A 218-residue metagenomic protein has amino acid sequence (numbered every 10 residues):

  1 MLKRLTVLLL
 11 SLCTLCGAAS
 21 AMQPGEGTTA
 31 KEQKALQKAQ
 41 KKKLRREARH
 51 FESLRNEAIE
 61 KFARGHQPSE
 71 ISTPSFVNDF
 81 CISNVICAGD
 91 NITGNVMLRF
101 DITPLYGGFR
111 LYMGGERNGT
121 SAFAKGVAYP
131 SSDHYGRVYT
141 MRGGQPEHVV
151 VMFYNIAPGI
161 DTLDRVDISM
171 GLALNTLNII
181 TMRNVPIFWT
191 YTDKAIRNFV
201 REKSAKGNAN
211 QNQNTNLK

Functional and structural regions predicted by a protein language model:
M1-T6: Bacterial N-terminal signal peptides that target proteins for export
L8-L15: Bacterial N-terminal signal peptides
A18-P24: Boundary at the C-terminal end of the N-terminal hydrophobic targeting segment
G27-E60: Basic, mixed-charge low-complexity alpha-helical segments
E60-I92, V127: Low-complexity, acidic Ser/Thr/Pro/Gly-rich terminal tails and inter-domain linkers that flank the onset of structured
N84-M97, V138-G143: Short, solvent-exposed beta-strand/turn "edge" segments of beta-rich domains on protein surfaces
V96-P104: Short, well-ordered beta-strand segments enriched in hydrophobic/aromatic residues
G126-T181, F188: Short, solvent-exposed, Trp/other aromatic-anchored flexible loops in extracytoplasmic proteins
